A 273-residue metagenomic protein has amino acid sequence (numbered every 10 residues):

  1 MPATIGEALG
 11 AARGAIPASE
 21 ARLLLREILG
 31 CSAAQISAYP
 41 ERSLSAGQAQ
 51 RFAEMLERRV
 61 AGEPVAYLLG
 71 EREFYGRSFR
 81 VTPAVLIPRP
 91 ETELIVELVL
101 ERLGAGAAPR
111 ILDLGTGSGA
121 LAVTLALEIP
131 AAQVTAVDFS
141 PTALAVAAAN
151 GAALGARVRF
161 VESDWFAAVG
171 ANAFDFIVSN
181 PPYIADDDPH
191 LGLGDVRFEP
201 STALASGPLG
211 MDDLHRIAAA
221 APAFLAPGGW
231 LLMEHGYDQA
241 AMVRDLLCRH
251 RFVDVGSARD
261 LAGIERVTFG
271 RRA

Functional and structural regions predicted by a protein language model:
M1-A18: Non-catalytic nucleic-acid substrate-recognition regions in nucleic-acid-modifying enzymes
I16, L103-G106, I129, G155 (+1 more regions): A structural signal for short coil/turn segments at secondary-structure junctions
L23-R102: Conserved AdoMet
V99-G106, A223: Glycine-rich helix-loop-beta junction characteristic of Rossmann-like nucleotide cofactor-binding loops
A107-G115, T135: Conserved class I S-adenosyl-L-methionine
S118-P130: Conserved SAM-binding loop of SAM-dependent methyltransferases across substrates and taxa, primarily the Class I
A131-Q133, V137-R272: S-adenosylmethionine
